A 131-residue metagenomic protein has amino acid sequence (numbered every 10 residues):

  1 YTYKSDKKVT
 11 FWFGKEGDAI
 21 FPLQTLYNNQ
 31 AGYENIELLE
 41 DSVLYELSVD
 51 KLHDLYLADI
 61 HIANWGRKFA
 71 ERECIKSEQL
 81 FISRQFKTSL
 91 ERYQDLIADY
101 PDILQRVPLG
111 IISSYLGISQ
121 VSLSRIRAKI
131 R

Functional and structural regions predicted by a protein language model:
Y1-K7: Cytochrome P450 core scaffold surrounding the K-helix E-X-X-R motif and the conserved "meander" helix-loop region
Y3, D41, I82, P101: Generic anion/oxyanion-binding catalytic loop in active/binding sites
V9-K68: Cyclic-nucleotide recognition modules
R67, E71, E91-Q94: Short, well-structured alpha-helical segments
S77-T88: Short, Lys/Arg-enriched, Trp-marked, Pro/Gly-tolerant hinge/linker segments that flank
K87-R131: Phosphate-/nucleic-acid-contacting segments
